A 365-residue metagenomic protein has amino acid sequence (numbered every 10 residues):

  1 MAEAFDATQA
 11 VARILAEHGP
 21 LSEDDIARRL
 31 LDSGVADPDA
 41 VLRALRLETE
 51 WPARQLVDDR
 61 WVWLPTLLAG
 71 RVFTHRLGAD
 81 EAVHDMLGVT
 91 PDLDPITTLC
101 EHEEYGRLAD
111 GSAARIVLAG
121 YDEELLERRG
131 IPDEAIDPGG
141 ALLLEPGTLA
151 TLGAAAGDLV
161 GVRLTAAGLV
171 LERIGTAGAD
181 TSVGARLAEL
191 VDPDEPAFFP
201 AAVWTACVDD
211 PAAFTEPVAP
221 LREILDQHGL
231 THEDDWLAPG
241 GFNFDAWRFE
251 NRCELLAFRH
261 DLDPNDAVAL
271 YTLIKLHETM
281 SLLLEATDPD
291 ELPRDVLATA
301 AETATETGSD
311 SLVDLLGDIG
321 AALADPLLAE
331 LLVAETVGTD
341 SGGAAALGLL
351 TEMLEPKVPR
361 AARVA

Functional and structural regions predicted by a protein language model:
M1-A7, A36-D80, L230-W247, L255: Charged low-complexity interaction tracts in eukaryotic proteins
M1-D24, V183-P211: Positively charged, polyanion-binding regions of nucleic-acid-associated proteins
D25-L31, A202-W204, L221: A short acidic, leucine-rich amphipathic alpha-helix
L31-A40, D209-E216, E355-K357: Short, basic interhelical loop/turn and adjoining N-cap of the next helix at nucleic-acid- or acidic-partner-contacting
L64-L126: Extended boundary segments
E123-L143: Short, basic/aromatic beta-hairpin or loop at an interaction surface
A166-A177: Short, Lys/Arg- and Gly-enriched loop/turn segments at beta-strand edges
D314-A365: Extended alpha-helical scaffolding segments
